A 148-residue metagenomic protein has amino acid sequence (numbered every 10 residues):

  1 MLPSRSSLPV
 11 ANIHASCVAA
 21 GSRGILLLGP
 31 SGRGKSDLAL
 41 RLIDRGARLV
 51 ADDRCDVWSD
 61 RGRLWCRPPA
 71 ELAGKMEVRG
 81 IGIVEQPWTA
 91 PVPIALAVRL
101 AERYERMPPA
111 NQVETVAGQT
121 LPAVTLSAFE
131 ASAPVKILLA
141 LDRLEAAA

Functional and structural regions predicted by a protein language model:
M1-I13: N-terminal pre-Walker A segment at the start of P-loop NTPase domains
L8, G21-R23, R45-G46, D52: Short coil/turn connectors at secondary-structure junctions
V10, C17-A20, W88-P91: Solvent-exposed alpha-helices and their adjacent loops that cap or buttress functional pockets in soluble metabolic
S16-V18, C55-D56: Short beta-strand scaffold segments in enzyme catalytic cores
V18-I43: Glycine-rich phosphate-binding P-loop
D44, R48-E102: Conserved nucleotide-sensing/catalytic segment adjacent to the nucleotide-binding pocket in NTP-handling enzymes
P91-A148: Conserved NTP phosphate-binding and transfer environment spanning the P-loop NTPase/kinase superfamily
